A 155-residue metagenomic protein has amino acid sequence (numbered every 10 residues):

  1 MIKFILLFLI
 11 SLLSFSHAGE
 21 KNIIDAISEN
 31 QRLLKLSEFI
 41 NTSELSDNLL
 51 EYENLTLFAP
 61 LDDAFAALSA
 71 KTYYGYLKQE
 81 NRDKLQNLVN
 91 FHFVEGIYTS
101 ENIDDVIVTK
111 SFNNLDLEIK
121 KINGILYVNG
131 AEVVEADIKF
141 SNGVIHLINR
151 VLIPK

Functional and structural regions predicted by a protein language model:
I2, S16-K155: Mature, structured domains of secreted/extracytosolic soluble proteins
F4-L13: Sec-dependent N-terminal signal peptides
